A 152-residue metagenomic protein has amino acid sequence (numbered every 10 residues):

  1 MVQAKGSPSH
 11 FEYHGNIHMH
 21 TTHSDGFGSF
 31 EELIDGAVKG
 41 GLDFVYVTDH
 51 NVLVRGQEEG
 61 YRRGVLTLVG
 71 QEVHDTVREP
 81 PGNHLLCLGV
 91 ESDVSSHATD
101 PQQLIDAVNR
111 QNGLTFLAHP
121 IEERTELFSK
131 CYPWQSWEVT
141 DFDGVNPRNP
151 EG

Functional and structural regions predicted by a protein language model:
V2-G152: A metal-dependent hydrolase metal-coordination microenvironment
